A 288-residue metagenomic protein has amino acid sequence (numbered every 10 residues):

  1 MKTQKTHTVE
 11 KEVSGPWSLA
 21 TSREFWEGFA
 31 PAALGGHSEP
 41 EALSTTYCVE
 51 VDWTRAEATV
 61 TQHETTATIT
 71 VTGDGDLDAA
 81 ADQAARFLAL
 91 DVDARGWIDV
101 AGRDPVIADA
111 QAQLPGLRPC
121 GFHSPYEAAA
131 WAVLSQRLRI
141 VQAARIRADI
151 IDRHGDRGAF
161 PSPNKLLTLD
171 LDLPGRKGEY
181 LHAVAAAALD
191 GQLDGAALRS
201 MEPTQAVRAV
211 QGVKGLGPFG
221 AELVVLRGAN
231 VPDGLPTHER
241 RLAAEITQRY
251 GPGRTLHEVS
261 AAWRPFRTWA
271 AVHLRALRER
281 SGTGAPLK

Functional and structural regions predicted by a protein language model:
M1-K288: HhH-family (HhH-GPD) DNA N-glycosylase catalytic core used in base-excision repair
